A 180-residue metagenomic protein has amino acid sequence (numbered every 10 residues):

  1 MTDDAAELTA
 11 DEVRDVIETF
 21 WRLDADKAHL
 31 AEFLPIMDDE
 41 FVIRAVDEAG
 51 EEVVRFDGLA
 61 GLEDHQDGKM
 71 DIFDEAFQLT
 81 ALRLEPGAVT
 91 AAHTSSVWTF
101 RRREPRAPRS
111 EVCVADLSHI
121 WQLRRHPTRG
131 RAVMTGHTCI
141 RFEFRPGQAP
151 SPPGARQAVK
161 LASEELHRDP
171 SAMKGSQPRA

Functional and structural regions predicted by a protein language model:
M1-D39, A155, E165-A180: Short, low-complexity N-terminal intrinsically disordered segments enriched in polar/charged residues
I17-F20, D24, Q66-K69, D74-Q78 (+4 more regions): Polar/charged side chains located within well-ordered beta-strands of beta-rich proteins
L30-A88, T94: A solvent-exposed, acidic/Ser-Thr-rich amphipathic alpha-helical stretch
E40, P86-T90, L123-V133: Short, solvent-exposed coil/turn segments at beta-strand boundaries
E52, E111, G130-M134: Tryptophan-centered short beta-strand motifs
F56-A60, V97, H137-F144: Secondary-structure transition/turn motif
A91-T128, F142, P153: Exposed beta-sheet edge and beta->alpha loop/turn motif
M134-A180: Low-complexity, intrinsically disordered terminal/linker segments enriched in charged and Gly/Pro repeats
